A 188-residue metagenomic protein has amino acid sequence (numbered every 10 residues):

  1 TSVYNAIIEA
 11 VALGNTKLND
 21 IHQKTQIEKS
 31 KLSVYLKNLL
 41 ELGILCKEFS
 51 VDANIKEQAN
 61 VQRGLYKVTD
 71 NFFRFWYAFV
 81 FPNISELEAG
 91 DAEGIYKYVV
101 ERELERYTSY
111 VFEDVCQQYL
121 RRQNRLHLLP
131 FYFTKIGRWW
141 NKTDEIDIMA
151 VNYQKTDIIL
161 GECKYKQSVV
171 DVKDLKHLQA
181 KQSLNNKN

Functional and structural regions predicted by a protein language model:
T1-F73: Interdomain hinge/linker elements that couple catalytic modules in large macromolecular machines
N60-N188: A cross-kingdom feature that marks ATP-driven nucleic-acid transaction machinery
